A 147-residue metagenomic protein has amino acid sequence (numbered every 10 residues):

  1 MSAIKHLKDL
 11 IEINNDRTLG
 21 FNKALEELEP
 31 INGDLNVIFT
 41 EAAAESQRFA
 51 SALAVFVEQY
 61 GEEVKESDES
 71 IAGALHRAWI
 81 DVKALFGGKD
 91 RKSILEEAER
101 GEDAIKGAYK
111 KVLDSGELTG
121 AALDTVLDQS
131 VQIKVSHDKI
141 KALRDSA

Functional and structural regions predicted by a protein language model:
M1-I4, A84-R91, A147: Membrane-interacting alpha-helical segments
M1-P30, S93-E117: Alpha-helical bundle segments that constitute or directly flank the non-heme di-iron/ferroxidase center
A3-L10, G33-S51, I94-E97, A121-K134: Alpha-helical scaffold segments that form or flank carboxylate-/histidine-based iron centers
N15, E29-N32, A43, Q47 (+3 more regions): Residues at alpha-helix boundaries and short interhelical turns
T18, L25, A50, A54-V57 (+5 more regions): A structural signal for well-ordered alpha-helices, especially hydrophobic packing surfaces of coiled-coils
E29, L35-N36, E62-D81, A122-Q132: Charge-rich, acidic-biased intrinsically disordered regions
A52-G88, K92-S93, R100, A104-K106: Carboxylate-rich helix-loop segments that flank metal/cofactor sites and access channels in metalloenzymes
I94-A147: Preference for long, well-ordered alpha-helical segments
